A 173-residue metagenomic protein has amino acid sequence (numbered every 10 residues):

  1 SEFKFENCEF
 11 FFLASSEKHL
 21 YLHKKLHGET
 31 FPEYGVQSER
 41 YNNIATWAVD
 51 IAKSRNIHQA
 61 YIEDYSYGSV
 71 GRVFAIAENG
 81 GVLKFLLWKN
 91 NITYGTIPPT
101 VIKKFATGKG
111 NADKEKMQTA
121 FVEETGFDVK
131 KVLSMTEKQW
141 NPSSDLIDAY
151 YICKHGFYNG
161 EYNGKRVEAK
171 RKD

Functional and structural regions predicted by a protein language model:
S1-D173: Phosphate- and other anionic-substrate recognition elements at nucleic-acid/protein interfaces
